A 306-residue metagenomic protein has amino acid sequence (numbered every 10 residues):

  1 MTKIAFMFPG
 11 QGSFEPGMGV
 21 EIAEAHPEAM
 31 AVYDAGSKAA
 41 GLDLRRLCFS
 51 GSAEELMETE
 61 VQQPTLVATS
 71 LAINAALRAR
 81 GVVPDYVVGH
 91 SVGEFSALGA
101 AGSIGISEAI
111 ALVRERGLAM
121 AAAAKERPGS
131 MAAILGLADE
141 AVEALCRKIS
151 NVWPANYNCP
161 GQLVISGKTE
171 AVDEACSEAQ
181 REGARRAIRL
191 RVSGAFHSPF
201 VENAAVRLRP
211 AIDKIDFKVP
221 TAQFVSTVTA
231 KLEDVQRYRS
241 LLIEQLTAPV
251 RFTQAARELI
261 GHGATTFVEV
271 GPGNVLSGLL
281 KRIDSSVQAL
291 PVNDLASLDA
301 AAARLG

Functional and structural regions predicted by a protein language model:
T2-A141, R186, L190, T266-A300: FabD-like malonyl-/acyl-CoA
Q11-S13, K38-A40, A101-P249: Alpha/beta catalytic cores of group-transfer enzymes, especially the acyltransferase/condensing modules of polyketide
T65-S70, Q245-F252: A short, flexible low-complexity segment enriched in Lys/Arg and Gly/Pro that occurs in N-terminal basic tails
R78, Q180, I260-G263: Non-catalytic positions within long, well-ordered alpha-helices that form the structural scaffold/packing of enzyme
V172, A211, D216, P249 (+2 more regions): NAD(P)-dependent dehydrogenase/reductase Rossmann-like domain
T247-A264: A short, acidic, amphipathic alpha-helical segment used as a generic capping/interface helix at domain edges
